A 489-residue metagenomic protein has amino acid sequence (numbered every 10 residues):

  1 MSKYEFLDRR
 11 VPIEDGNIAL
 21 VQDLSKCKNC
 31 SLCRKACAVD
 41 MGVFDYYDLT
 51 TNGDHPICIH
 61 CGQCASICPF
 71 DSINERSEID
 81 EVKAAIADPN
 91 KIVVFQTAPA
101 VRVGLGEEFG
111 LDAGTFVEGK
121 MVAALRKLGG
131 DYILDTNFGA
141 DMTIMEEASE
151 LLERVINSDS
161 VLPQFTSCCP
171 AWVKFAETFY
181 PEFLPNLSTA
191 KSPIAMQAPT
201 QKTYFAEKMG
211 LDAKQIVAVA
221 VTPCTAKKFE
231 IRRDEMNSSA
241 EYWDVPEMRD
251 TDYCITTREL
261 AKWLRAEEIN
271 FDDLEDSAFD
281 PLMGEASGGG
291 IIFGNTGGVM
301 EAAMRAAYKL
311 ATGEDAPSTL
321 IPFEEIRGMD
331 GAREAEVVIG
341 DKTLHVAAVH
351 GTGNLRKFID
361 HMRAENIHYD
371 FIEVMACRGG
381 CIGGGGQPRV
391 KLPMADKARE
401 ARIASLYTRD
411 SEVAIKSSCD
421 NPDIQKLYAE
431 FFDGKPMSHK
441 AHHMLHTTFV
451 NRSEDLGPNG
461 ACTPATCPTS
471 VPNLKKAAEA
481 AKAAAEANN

Functional and structural regions predicted by a protein language model:
M1-V11, D15-G16, V93-V94, I133-L134 (+1 more regions): Non-ligating segments of multi-cofactor redox enzymes
Y4-R10, K28-N52, I59, Q63-E81: Iron-sulfur cluster-binding cysteine motifs and their immediate structural context in ferredoxin-like electron-transfer
D8, S25-K28, E108, G114: Asp/Glu-centered strand-loop micro-motifs enriched in Gly/Pro and often flanked by an aromatic residue
P12-G16, Q22-L24, D45-Y46, D54-H55 (+2 more regions): Short, intrinsically disordered, charge-biased short linear motifs at domain edges
A19, N29, H60, V117-K120 (+1 more regions): Residue-level preference for nonpolar/small residues embedded in alpha-helices
V21-K35, P56-S66, P163, V219 (+1 more regions): Cys/His-enriched microdomains
E75-N489: Iron-sulfur-associated redox domains of electron-transfer enzymes in respiratory and anaerobic energy metabolism
